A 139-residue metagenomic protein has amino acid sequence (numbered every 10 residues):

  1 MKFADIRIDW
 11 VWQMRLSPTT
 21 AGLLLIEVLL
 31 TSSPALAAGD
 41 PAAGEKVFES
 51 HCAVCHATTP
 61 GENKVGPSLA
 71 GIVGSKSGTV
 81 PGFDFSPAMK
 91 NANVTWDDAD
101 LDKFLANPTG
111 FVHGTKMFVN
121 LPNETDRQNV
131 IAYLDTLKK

Functional and structural regions predicted by a protein language model:
A4-L23: Bacterial N-terminal signal peptides that target proteins for export
A21-S32: Bacterial N-terminal signal peptides
S33-A37: Sec/Tat signal peptide C-region and signal peptidase I cleavage site
G39-E62, L69: Sequence/structural segment immediately N-terminal to covalent heme-attachment motifs in c-type and related
S50-H51, P67, A99, T115: Structural detector for helix-capping/boundary residues
I72, K76-T79, P108-F111: A short secondary-structure junction motif
T79-D102: Short Fe-S-cluster ligation motifs
T95-K139: C-terminal capping alpha-helices of c-type cytochrome domains
